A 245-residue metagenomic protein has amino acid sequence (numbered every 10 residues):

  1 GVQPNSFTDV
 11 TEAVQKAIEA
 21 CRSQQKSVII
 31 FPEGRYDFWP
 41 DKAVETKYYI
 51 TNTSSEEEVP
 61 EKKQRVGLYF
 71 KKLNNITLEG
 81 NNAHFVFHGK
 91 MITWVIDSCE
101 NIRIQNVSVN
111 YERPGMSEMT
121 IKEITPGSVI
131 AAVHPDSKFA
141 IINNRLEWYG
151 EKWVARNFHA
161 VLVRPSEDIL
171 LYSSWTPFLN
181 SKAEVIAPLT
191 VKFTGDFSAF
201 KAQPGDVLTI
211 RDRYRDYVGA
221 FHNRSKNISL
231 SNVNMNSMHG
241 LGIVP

Functional and structural regions predicted by a protein language model:
G1-I29: Acidic Gly/Asp/Thr-rich repetitive segments characteristic of extracellular carbohydrate-active and adhesion proteins
Q15-Q24, D37-T77, V86-Q105, R113-S128 (+2 more regions): Extracellular beta-strand-rich solenoid/capping regions of secreted or surface-exposed proteins that bind or remodel
F31, T77-G80, N101-V107, A202-T209 (+1 more regions): All-beta strand scaffolds that present successive hydrophobic residues in beta-strands
S108-N110, S137-T176, F197-G219, S225: Extended Gly/Ser/Thr-rich low-complexity repeat segments, especially those forming or decorating extracellular
I124-K138: Acidic, Ser/Thr-rich low-complexity intrinsically disordered segments
T125, R164-L179, A183-G195: Residue-level recognition of beta-strand termini and adjacent short loop/turns
G195-A199, N236, L241: Charge-rich, low-hydrophobicity low-complexity segments
